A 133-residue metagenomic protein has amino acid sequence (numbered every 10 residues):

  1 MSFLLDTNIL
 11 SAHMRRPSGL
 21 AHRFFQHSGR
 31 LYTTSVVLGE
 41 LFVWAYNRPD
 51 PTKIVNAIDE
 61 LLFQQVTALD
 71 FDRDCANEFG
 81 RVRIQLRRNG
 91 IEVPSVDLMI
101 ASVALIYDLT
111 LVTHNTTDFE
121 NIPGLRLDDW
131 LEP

Functional and structural regions predicted by a protein language model:
M1, A101, L105-P133: Acidic, PIN/NYN-like endoribonuclease modules and their adjacent C-terminal/linker elements
M1-T34, V43-L61, P133: Short, well-structured N-terminal submotif of metal-dependent ribonuclease cores
D6-T7, L41, F79, A104 (+1 more regions): Generic structural signal for small/hydrophobic residues in well-ordered secondary structure, especially within
I9-L10, V37, C75, I100 (+1 more regions): Alpha-helix capping/helix-boundary segments
L10-S11, G39-F42, E120, D128: Nucleotide phosphate-binding site architecture
S35-V37, D72, N115, L131: Residues at the C-termini of beta-strands that transition into short coil/loop
T67-V112: Active-site neighborhoods of divalent-metal-dependent phosphate/nucleic-acid chemistry enzymes
